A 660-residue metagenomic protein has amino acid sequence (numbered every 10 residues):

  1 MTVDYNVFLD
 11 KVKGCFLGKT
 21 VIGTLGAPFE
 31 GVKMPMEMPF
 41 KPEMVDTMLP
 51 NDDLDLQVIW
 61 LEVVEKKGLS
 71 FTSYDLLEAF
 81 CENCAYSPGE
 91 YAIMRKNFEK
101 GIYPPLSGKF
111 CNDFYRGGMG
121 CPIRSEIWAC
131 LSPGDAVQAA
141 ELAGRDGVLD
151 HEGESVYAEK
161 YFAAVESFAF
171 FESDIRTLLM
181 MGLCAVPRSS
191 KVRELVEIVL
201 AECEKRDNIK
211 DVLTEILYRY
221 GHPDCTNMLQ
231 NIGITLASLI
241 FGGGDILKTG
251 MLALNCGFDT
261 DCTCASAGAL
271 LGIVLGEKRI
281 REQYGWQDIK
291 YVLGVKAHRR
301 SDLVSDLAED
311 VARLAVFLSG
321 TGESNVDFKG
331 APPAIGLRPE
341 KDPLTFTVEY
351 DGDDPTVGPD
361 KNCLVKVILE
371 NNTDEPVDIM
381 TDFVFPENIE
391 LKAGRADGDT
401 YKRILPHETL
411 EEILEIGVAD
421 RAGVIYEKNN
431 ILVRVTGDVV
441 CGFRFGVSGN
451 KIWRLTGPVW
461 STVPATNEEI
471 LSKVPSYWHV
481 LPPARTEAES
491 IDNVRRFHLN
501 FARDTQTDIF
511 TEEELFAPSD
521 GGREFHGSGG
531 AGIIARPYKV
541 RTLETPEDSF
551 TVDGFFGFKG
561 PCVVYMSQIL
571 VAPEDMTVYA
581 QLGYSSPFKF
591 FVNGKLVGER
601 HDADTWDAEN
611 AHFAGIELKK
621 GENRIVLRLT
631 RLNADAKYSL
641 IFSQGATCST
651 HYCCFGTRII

Functional and structural regions predicted by a protein language model:
F8, F98-E99, S107-R116, I127-A136 (+2 more regions): Accessory "access/gating" subregions that flank catalytic or transport cores
V21, L25, M36-M38, H151 (+3 more regions): Catalytic phosphate/nucleotide-handling subdomain of diverse soluble enzymes
P359-E375: Short beta-strand elements of extracellular/lumenal beta-sandwich folds
I389-R421: Intrinsically disordered, low-complexity Pro/Gly/Ser/Thr-rich segments with frequent PxxP/GP/PP motifs and embedded
D420-N430: Short glycine/proline/serine/threonine-rich loop/turn segments at secondary-structure transition edges
G437-T545, R628-I660: Accessory carbohydrate-binding/adhesion or oligomerization-edge regions at the termini of glycan-active proteins
A572, T577-F591, I625: Aromatic-lined ligand-binding clefts that engage carbohydrates, nucleic acids, or primary amines
K589-I641: Beta-strand-rich ligand-recognition modules
